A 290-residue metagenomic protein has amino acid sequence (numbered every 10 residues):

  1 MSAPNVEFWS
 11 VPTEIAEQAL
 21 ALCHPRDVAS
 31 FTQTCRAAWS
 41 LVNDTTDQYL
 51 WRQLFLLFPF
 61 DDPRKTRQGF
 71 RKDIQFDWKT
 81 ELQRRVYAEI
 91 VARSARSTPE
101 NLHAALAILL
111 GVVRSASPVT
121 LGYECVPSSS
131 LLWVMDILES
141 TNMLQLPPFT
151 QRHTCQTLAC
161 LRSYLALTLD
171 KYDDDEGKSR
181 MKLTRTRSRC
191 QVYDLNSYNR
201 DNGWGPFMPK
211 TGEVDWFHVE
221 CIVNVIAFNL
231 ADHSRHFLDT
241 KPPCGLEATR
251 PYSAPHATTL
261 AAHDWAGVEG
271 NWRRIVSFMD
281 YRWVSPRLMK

Functional and structural regions predicted by a protein language model:
S2-W133, T258-W265: Skp1-binding F-box subdomain of Cullin-RING ligase substrate receptors
S30, Q48-Q53, F237, M279-P286: Short, flexible/disordered secondary-structure transition segments
A88-C244: Extended, low-hydrophobicity segments enriched in charged/polar residues
T249-K290: Short, solvent-exposed loop/hinge segments that bridge or flank secondary-structure elements
